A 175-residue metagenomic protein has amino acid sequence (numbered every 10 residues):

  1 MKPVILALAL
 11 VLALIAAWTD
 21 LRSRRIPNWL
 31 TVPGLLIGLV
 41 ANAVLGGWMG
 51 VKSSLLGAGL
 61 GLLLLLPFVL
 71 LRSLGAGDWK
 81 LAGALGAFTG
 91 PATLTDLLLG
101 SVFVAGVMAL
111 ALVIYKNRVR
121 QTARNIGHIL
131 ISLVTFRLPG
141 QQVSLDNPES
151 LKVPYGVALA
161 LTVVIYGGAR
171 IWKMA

Functional and structural regions predicted by a protein language model:
M1-A175: A membrane-topology feature that recognizes alpha-helical transmembrane segments and their immediate juxtamembrane
